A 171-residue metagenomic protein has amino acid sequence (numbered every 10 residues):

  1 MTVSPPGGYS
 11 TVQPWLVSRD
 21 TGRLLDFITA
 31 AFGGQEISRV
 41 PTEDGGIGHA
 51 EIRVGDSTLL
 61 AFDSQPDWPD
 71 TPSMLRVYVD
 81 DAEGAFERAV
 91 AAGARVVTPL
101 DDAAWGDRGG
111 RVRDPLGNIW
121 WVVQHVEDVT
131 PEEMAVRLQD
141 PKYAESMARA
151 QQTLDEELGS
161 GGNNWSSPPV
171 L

Functional and structural regions predicted by a protein language model:
M1-G7, F86-L171: Vicinal oxygen chelate
V3-Y9, W15-T58: Core segments of cupin and vicinal oxygen chelate
T11-R19, H49-R53, P66-V90, R108-R113: Vicinal oxygen chelate
T42-G45, D67, A103-A104: A short beta-turn/loop motif at secondary-structure boundaries
D56-L60, G117-I119: Short, charged/polar, Gly/Pro-enriched secondary-structure boundary elements
L60-A61, T98: Hydrophobic residues in well-ordered beta-strands that form the structural core
